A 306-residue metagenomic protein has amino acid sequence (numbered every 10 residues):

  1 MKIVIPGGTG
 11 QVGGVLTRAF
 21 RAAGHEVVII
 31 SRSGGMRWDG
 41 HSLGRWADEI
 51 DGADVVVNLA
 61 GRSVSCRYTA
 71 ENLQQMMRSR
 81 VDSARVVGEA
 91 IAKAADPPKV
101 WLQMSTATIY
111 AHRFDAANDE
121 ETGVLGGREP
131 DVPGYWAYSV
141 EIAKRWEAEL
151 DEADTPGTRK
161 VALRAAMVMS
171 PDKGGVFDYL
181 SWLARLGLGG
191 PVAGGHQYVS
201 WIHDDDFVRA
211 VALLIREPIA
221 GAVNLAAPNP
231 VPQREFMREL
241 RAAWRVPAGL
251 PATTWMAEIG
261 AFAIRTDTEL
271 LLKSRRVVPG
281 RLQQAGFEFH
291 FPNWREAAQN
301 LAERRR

Functional and structural regions predicted by a protein language model:
I3-A22: N-terminal Rossmann NAD(P)H-binding glycine-rich loop of SDR-like oxidoreductase domains
S33-V86: NAD(P)H-binding glycine-rich loop region in Rossmannoid oxidoreductase-like domains and their noncatalytic homologs
R85-G134: Conserved Rossmann-fold NAD(P)-dependent oxidoreductase catalytic core, especially the SDR/UDP-sugar
F114, K144, P156-T158, M169-Y179 (+1 more regions): Glycine/proline-rich active-site loop of Rossmann-fold NAD(P)-dependent oxidoreductases
P130-K160: Active-site Tyr-X1-5-Lys
A153-Y198: NAD(P)-dependent short-chain dehydrogenase/reductase
S181-G189, H196-V231: Alpha-helical substrate-binding/gating segment
A210, L214-R265, Q299-R306: Mid/C-terminal beta-alpha module of Rossmann-like enzyme folds, strongest in SDR-family dehydrogenases/epimerases
